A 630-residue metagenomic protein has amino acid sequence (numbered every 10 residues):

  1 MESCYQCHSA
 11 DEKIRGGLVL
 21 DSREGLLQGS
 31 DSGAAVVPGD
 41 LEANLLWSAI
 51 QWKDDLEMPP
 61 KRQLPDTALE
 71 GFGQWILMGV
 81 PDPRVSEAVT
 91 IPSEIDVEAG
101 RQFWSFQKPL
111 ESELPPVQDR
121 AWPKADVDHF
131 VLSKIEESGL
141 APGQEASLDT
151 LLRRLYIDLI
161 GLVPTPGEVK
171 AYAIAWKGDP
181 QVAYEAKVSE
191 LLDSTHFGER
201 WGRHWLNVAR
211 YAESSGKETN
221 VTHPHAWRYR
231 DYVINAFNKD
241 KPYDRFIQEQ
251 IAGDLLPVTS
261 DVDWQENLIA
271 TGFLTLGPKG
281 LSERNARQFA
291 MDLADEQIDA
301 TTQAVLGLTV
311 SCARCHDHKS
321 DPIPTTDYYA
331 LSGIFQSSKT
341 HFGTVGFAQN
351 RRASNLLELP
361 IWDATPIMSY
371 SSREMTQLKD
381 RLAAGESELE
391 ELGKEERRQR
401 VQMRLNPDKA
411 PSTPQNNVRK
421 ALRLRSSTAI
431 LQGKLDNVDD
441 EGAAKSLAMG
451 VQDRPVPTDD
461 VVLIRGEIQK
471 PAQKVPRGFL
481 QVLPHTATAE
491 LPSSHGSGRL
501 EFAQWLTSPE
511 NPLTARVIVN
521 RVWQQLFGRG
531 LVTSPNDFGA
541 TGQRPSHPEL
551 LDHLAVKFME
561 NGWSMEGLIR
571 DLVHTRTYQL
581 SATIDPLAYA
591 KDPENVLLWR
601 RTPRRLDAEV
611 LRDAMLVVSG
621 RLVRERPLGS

Functional and structural regions predicted by a protein language model:
M1-D254, H318, S338-P411, V418-A421 (+3 more regions): Aromatic- and Gly/Pro-enriched helix-to-coil junctions and flexible linker segments
M1-Q6, A68-W75, Q297-A313, L331: Sequence/structural segment immediately N-terminal to covalent heme-attachment motifs in c-type and related
W201, L206-G216, N220-P224, Y229 (+2 more regions): Beta-propeller blade termini and top-face loops
G272-A286, L306-T309, T488-R499, L526-L531 (+1 more regions): Active-site-adjacent bridging/hinge elements
A294-Q303, P509-T514: Short pre-active-site segment immediately N-terminal to the catalytic Zn-binding motif
Y578-Q579, P586-S630: Polar, glycine-rich mid-to-C-terminal structural blocks that act as macromolecule-binding/assembly scaffolds
